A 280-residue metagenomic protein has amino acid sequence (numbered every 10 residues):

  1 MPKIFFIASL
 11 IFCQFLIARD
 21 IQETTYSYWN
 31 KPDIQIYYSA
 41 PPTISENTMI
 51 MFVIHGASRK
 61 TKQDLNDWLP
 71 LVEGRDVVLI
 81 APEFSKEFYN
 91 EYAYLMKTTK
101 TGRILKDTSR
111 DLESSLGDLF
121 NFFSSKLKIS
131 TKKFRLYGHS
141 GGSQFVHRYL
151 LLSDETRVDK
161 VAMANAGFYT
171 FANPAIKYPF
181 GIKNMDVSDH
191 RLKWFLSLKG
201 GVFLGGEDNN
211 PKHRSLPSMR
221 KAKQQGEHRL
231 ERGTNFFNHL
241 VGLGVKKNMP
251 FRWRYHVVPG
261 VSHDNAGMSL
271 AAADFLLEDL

Functional and structural regions predicted by a protein language model:
S9-A18: Hydrophobic h-region of N-terminal signal peptides that target proteins for export in Gram-negative bacteria
T24-A40, N47-K133: Serine-hydrolase catalytic machinery in alpha/beta-hydrolase-like enzymes
K133-R135, K160: Residue in the alpha/beta-hydrolase core beta-strand immediately N-terminal to the catalytic nucleophile
G138, G142: Gly/Ala-rich beta-loop-alpha elbow adjacent to hydrolase catalytic centers
S143-D154: Short glycine-enriched nucleophile-adjacent loop and the immediately C-terminal alpha-helix near the catalytic center
K160-G242: The feature captures the conserved acid-bearing segment of alpha/beta-hydrolase catalytic domains
T234-L280: C-terminal catalytic histidine-bearing segment of alpha/beta-hydrolase fold enzymes
